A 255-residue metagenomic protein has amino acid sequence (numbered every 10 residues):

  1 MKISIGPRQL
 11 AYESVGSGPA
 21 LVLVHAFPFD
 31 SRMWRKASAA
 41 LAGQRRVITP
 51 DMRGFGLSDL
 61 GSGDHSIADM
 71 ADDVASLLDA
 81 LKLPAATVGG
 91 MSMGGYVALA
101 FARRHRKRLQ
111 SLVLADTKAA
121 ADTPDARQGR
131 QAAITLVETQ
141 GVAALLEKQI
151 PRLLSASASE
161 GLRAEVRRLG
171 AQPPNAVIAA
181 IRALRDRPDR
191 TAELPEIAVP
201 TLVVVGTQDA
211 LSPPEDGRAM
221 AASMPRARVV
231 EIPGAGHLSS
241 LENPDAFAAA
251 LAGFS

Functional and structural regions predicted by a protein language model:
M1-L21, A42-R45, L83-P84, R228 (+1 more regions): Alpha/beta-hydrolase fold catalytic core
R8, R35-A42, R46-G90, V97 (+2 more regions): Active-site loop/oxyanion-hole signature of alpha/beta-hydrolase fold enzymes
A26-S38: The serine-hydrolase catalytic nucleophile loop
Y96-E147, R152: Flexible "cap/lid" loop of the alpha/beta hydrolase fold
D122-Q128, T139-E196: Conserved alpha/beta-hydrolase catalytic His-Asp/Glu region
I197, V203-V205, D209: Short beta-strand/loop motif that positions the catalytic acidic residue of the alpha/beta-hydrolase fold
P214, R218-H237: Catalytic histidine neighborhood in serine/cysteine hydrolases with alpha/beta-hydrolase-type architecture
A235-P244, A248: Catalytic histidine-centered segment of alpha/beta-hydrolase-like enzymes
